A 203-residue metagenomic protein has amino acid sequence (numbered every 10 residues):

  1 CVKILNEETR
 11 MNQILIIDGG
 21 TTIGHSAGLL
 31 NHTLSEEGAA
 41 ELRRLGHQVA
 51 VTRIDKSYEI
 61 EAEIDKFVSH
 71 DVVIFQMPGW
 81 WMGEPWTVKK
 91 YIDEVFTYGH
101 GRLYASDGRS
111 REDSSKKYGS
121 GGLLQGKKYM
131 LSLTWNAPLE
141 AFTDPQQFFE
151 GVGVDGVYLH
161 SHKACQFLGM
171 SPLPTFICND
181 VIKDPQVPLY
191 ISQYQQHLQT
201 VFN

Functional and structural regions predicted by a protein language model:
C1-R10: Short, Lys/Arg-enriched N-terminal segments with co-localized hydrophobic residues within the first ~10-30 amino acids
M11-L45: N-terminal beta1-alpha1 ligand-phosphate binding loop
L15-I17, A50-T52, I74, M130-S132 (+1 more regions): Hydrophobic/aromatic beta-strand patches that form the interior of the parallel beta-sheet core in alpha/beta enzyme
G19, I54-K56, G79: Active-site loop/turn elements of alpha/beta-hydrolase fold enzymes, especially the short glycine-/histidine-rich
G20-G24, N136-D144, N179-I182: A short, flexible beta-alpha/helix-coil linker loop
L30-N31, E36, F148-N203: Glycine-rich phosphate/pyrophosphate-binding loop and the adjoining helix
L45-Y58, F176-N179: A short beta-strand-loop structural module common to alpha/beta enzyme folds
E59-S161: Helix-loop-strand module that forms the ligand-binding subsite of alpha/beta enzymes
